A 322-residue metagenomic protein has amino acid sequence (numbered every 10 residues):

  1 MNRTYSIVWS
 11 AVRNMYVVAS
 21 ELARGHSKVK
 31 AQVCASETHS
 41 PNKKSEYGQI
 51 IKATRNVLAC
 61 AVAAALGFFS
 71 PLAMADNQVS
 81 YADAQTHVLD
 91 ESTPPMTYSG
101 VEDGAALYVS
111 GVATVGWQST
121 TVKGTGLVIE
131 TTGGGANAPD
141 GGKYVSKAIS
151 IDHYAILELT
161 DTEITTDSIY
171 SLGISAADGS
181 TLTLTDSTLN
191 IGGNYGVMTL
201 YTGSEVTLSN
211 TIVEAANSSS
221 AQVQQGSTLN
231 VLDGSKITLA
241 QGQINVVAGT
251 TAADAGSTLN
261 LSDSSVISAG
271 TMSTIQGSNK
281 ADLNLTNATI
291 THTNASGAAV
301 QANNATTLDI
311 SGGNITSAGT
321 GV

Functional and structural regions predicted by a protein language model:
M1-A35: Extracellular "spike/adhesin" assembly and maturation modules and analogous cytosolic coiled-coil scaffolds
M15, M74-N77: Boundary of Sec targeting at the N-terminus
L22, S27, A31-V33, H39 (+3 more regions): N-terminal-proximal low-complexity accessory segments that begin disordered and transition into the first
V33-C34, S40-L58: Bacterial N-terminal signal peptides that target proteins for export
A59-F68: Bacterial N-terminal signal peptides
S70-L72: N-terminal signal peptide c-region/cleavage motif recognized by signal peptidases
H87-A105, Q118-V145, I156-Y170, T181-N194 (+6 more regions): Beta-strand-rich solenoid/repeat architectures in extracellular/passenger domains of polysaccharide-targeting enzymes
